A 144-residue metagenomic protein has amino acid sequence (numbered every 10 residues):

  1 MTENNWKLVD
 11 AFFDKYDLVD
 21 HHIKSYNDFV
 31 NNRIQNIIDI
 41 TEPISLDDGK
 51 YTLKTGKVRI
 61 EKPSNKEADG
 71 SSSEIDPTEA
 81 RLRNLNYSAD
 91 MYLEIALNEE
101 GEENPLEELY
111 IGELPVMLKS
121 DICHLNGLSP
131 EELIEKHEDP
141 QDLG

Functional and structural regions predicted by a protein language model:
M1-G144: Conserved N-terminal architectural modules of multi-subunit, DNA-dependent RNA polymerase core subunits
